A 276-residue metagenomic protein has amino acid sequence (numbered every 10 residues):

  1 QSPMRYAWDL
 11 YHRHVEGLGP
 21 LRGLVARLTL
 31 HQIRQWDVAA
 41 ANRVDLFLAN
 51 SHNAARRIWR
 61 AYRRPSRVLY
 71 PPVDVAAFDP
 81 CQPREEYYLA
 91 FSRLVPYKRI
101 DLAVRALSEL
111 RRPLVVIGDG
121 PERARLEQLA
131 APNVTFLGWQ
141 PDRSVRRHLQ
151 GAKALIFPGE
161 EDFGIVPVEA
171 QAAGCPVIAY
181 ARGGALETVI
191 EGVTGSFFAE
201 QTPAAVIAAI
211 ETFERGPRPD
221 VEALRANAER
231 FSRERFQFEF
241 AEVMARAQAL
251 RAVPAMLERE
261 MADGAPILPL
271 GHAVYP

Functional and structural regions predicted by a protein language model:
M4, V15-F47, A55: Membrane-proximal helix-turn-helix segments that form the acceptor-binding/catalytic region of lipid-linked
V73-V75, D79-K98, V104-V115: Conserved donor-binding/catalytic core segment of Leloir-type glycosyltransferases
A124, L186-R215: Change "using UDP/GDP/dTDP sugars" to "using nucleotide sugars
A124-R147: Nucleotide-activated donor-binding/catalytic signature segment of Leloir-type glycosyltransferases, i.e., the conserved
R147-A152, F240: Short alpha-helical donor nucleotide-sugar binding micro-motif in glycosyltransferases
Q150-D162, C175: Acidic donor-binding loop of glycosyltransferase active sites
I156, P176-Y180, V189: Short hydrophobic beta-strand element within catalytic cores of glycosyltransferases and related nucleotide-activated
R215-M261, P266: A charged, aromatic-enriched C-terminal amphipathic alpha-helix characteristic of glycosyltransferases across folds
